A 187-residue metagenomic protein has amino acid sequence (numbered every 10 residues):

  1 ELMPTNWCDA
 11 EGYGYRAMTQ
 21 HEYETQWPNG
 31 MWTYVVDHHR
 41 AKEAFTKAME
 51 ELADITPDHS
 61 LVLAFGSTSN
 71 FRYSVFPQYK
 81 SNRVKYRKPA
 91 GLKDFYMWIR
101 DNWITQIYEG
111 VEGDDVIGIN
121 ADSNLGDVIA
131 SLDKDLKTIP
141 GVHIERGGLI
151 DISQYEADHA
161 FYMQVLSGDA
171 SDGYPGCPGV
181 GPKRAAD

Functional and structural regions predicted by a protein language model:
E1-S60, G66, Y73: Non-catalytic, usually N-terminal nucleic-acid engagement modules in DNA/RNA processing proteins
C8, G14-R16, E24, S74-K80 (+4 more regions): Compositionally biased, intrinsically disordered low-complexity regions enriched in proline and serine
N29-V36, T56-D58, N82-D187: Extended two-metal-dependent nuclease catalytic cores across DNA- and RNA-processing enzymes
R40-A53, S69-V84, G91, M97 (+1 more regions): Intrinsically disordered, low-complexity, Ser/Thr/Glu/Asp/Lys/Arg-enriched terminal regions and linkers of eukaryotic
T68-S69, K134: Short, glycine/serine-rich, charged loops/turns that create anion-binding and catalytic segments at active sites
